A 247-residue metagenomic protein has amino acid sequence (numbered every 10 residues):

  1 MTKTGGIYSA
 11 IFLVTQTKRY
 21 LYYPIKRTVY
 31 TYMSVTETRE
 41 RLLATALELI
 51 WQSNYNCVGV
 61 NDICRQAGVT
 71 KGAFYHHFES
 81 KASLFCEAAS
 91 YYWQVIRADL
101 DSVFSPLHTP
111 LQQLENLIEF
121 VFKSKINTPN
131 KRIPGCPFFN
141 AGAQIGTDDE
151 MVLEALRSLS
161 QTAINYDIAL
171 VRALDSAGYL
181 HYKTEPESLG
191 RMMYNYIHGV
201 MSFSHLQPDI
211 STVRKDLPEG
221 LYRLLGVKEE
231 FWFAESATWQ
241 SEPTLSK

Functional and structural regions predicted by a protein language model:
M1-E37, E230-K247: N-terminal intrinsically disordered/low-complexity leader segments
T38-R41, L49-S83, E87: Helix-turn-helix
E40, A44, C136-F139: Short alpha-helical elements of helix-turn-helix
E87, D101-P134, P186-M193: Hydrophobic alpha-helical connector segments
S90-V95: Short, basic, alpha-helical segments at the C-terminal edge of helix-turn-helix-like DNA-binding modules
Q112, N116, D149-S176, K215: Amphipathic alpha-helical packing segments from all-alpha helical-bundle domains
Q113, T128-M151: Amphipathic alpha-helical segments used for helix-helix packing
S124-T128, A173, K183, M193-S211 (+1 more regions): Amphipathic C-terminal alpha-helical segment
